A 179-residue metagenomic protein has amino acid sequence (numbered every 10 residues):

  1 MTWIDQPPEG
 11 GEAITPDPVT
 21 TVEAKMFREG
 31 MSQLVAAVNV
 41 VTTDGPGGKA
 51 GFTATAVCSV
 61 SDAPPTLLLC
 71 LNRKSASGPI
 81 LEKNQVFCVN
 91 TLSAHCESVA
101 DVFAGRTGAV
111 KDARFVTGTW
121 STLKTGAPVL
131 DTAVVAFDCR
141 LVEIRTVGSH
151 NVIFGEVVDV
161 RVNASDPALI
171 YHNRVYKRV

Functional and structural regions predicted by a protein language model:
T2-V179: Basic, polyanion-binding surface patches
